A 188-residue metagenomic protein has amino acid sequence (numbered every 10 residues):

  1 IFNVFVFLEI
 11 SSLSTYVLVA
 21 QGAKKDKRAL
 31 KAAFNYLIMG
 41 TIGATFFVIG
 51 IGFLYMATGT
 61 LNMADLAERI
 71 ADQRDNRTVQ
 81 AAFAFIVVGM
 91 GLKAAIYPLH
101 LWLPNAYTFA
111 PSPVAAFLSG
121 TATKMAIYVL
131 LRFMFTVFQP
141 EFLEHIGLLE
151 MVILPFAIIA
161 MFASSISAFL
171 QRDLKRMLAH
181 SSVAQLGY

Functional and structural regions predicted by a protein language model:
I1-F2, Y16-Y188: Hydrophobic transmembrane alpha-helices and their helix-loop junctions in integral membrane proteins
E9: Short phosphate-coordinating micro-motif centered on Lys-Gly-acidic
L13: Active-site-proximal acidic secondary-structure segment that organizes catalysis
